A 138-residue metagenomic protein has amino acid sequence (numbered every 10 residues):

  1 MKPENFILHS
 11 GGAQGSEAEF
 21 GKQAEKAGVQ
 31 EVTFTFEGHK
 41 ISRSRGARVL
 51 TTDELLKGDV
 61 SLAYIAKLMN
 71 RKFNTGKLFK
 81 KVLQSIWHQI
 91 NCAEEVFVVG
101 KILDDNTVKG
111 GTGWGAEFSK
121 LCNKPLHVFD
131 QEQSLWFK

Functional and structural regions predicted by a protein language model:
K2-F137: Acidic/glycine-enriched connector segments
